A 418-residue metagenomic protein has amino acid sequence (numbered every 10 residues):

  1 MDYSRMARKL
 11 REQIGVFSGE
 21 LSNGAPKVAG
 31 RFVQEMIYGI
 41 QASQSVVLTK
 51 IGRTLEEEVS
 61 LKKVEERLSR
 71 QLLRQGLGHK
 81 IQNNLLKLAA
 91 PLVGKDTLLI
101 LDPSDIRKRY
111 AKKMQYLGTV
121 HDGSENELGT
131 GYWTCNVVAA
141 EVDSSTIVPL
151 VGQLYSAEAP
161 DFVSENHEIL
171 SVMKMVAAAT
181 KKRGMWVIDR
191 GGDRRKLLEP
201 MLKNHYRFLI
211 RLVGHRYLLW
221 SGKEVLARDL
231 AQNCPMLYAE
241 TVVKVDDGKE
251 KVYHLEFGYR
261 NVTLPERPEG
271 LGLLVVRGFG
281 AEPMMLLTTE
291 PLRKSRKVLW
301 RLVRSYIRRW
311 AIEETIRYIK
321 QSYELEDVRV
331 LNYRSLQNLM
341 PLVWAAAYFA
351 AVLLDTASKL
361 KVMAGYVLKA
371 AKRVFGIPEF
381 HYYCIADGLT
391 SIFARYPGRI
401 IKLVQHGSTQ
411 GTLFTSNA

Functional and structural regions predicted by a protein language model:
M1-V47, N84, K108-K112, A140-A418: Single, function-defining residue in the core of a domain
R8, K50, S60, Q115-Y116: Noncatalytic, typically N-terminal accessory segments of nucleic acid-processing enzymes and closely related
I37, E65-S144, E256-Y259: Active-site-proximal, Lys/Arg-enriched surface segment that forms a nucleic-acid-binding/basic interface patch
T54, Q71, S322: Short acidic/histidine-centered micro-motifs embedded in hydrophobic/aromatic stretches that mark compact functional
T54-R67: Short, basic interhelical loop/turn and adjoining N-cap of the next helix at nucleic-acid- or acidic-partner-contacting
E57, R74-Q75, L325: A short structural micro-motif
